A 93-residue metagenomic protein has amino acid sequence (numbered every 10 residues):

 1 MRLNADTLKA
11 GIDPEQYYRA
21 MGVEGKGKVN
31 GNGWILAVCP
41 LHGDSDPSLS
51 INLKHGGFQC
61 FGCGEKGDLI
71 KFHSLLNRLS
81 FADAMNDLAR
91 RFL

Functional and structural regions predicted by a protein language model:
M1-L93: N-terminal structured subdomain of primase-like DNA metabolism proteins
